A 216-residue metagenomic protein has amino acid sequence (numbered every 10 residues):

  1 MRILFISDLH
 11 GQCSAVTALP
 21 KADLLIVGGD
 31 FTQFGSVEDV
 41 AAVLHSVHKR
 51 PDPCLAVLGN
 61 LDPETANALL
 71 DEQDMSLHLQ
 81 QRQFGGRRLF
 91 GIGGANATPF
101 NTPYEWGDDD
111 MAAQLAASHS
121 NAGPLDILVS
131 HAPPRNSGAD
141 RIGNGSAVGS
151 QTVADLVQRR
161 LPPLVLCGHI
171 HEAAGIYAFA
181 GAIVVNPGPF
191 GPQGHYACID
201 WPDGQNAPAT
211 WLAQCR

Functional and structural regions predicted by a protein language model:
M1-D52, S120-P124: N-terminal active-site segment of His-dependent metallophosphoesterases
I3, T17, E38-A41, S46-H48 (+7 more regions): Catalytic phosphate/metal-binding cores of nucleic-acid and nucleotide-processing enzymes, i.e., regions that mediate
F5-S7, L25-D30, C54-N60, S76-H78 (+3 more regions): Active-site neighborhood of phospho(di)ester-bond hydrolases with catalytic His/Asp-centered motifs
L9-G11, D62-T152, R216: Conserved catalytic scaffold of divalent metal-dependent phosphoesterases
H10-S14, T32-E38, N60-N67, R82 (+4 more regions): Active-site environment of divalent metal-dependent phosphoester hydrolases
K21, R50, D71-Q73, G85 (+1 more regions): Short, structured coil segments at secondary-structure junctions
Q83-G85, A154-R160, A173-R216: Binuclear metal-dependent phosphoesterase catalytic core
